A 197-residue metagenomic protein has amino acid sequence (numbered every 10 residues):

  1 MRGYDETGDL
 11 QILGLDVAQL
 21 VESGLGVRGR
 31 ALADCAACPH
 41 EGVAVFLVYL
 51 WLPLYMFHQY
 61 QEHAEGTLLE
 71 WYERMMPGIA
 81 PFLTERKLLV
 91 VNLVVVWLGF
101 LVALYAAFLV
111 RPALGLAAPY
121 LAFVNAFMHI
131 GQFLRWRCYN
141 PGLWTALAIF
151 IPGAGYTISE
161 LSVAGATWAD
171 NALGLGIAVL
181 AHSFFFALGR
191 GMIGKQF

Functional and structural regions predicted by a protein language model:
G14-A33: The first (N-terminal) embedded transmembrane alpha-helix
E22-R28, L88-Y105, V124-N125, I149-A154: Core segments of transmembrane alpha-helices that mediate helix-helix packing or line hydrophobic substrate/ligand
A31-A44: Short, hydrophobic transmembrane alpha-helix segments
P53-A64, A122-F133, L180-I193: Transmembrane alpha-helical segments that form the membrane-embedded catalytic/substrate-channel core of multi-pass
Y60-L83, G191-F197: Cytosolic, membrane-interface loops and tails of multi-pass inner-membrane proteins
F108-P112, I130-N140, V163-G165: Membrane-interface helix caps and helix-loop-helix hairpins in membrane proteins
A117-H129, N140-L161: Hydrophobic alpha-helical membrane segments
A154-F197: Terminal transmembrane helical module of multi-pass membrane proteins
